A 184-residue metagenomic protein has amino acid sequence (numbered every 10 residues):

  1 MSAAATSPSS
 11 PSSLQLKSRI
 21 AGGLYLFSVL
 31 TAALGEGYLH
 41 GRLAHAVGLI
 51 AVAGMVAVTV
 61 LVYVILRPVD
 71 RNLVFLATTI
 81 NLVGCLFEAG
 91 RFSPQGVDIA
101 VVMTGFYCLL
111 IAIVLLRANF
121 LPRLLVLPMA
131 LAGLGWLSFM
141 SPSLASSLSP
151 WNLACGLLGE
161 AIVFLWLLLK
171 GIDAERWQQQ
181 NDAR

Functional and structural regions predicted by a protein language model:
S2-R184: Hydrophobic, aromatic-enriched alpha-helical segments typical of multi-pass transmembrane helices
